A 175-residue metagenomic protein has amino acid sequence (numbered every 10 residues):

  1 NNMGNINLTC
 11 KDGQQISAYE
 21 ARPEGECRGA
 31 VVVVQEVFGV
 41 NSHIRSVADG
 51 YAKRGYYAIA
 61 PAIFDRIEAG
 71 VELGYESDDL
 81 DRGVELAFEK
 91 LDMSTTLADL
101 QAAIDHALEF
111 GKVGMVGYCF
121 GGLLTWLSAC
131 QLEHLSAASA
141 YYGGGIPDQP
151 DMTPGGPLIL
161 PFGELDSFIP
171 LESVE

Functional and structural regions predicted by a protein language model:
N1-E175: N-terminal cap/leader regions of alpha/beta-hydrolase-fold enzymes, predominantly small-molecule hydrolases
